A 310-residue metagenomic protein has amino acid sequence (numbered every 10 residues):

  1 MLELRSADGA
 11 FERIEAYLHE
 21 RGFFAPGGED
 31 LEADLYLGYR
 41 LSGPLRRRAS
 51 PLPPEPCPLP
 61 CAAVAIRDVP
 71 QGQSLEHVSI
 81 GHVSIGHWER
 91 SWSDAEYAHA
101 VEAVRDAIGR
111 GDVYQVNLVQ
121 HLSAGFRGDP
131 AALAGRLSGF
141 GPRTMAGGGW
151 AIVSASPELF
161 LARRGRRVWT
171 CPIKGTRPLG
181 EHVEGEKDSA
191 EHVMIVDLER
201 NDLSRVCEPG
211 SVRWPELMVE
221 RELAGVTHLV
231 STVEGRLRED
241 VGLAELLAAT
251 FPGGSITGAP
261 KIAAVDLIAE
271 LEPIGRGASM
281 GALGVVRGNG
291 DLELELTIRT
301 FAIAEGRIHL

Functional and structural regions predicted by a protein language model:
M1-L310: Extended alpha-helical targeting/anchoring segments, especially N-terminal organellar/secretory targeting helices
